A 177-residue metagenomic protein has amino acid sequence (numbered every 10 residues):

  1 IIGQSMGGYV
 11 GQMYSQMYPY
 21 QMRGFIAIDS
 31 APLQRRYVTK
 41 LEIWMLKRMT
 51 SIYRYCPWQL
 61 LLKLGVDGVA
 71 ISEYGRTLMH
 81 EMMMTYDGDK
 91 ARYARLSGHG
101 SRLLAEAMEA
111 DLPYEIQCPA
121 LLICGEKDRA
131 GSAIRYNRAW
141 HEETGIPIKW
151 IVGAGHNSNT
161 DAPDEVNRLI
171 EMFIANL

Functional and structural regions predicted by a protein language model:
I1-G3, I28: Short beta-strand immediately N-terminal to the catalytic nucleophile in serine-hydrolase-like folds
G3, G7, G11: Gly/Ala-rich beta-loop-alpha elbow adjacent to hydrolase catalytic centers
Q12-M17, R23-Y55: Flexible "cap/lid" loop of the alpha/beta hydrolase fold
Q21, I116, E143-T144: Short, structured coil segments at secondary-structure junctions
R36-L41, I134-Y136, D161-P163: Short aromatic-enriched loop/helix-cap "lid" or pocket-rim segments at secondary-structure transitions that line
R36-V38, Y55-E115: Conserved alpha/beta-hydrolase catalytic His-Asp/Glu region
A120-A154, T160: Conserved loop-alpha-helix segment in the C-terminal half of the alpha/beta-hydrolase fold that carries the catalytic
T160-M172: Post-His helix in hydrolase/transferase enzymes
